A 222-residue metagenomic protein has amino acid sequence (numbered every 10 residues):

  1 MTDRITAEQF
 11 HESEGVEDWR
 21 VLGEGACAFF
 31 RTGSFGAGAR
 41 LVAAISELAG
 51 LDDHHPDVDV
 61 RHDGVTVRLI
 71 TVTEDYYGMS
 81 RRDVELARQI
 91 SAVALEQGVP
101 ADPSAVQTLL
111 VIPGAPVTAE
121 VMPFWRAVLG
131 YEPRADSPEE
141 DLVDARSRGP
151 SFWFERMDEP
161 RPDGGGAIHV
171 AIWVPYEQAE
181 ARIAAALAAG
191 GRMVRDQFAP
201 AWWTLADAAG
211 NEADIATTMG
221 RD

Functional and structural regions predicted by a protein language model:
M1-R4, Y77-V106, A115-D136, D144-M193 (+1 more regions): Glyoxalase I/VOC metalloenzyme domain signal
M1-V16, L22, A26, R31 (+2 more regions): Charge-rich, low-complexity N-terminal segments
D18-W19, W125, W202: Tryptophan-centered motif/residue detector
E24, V194-Q197: Short loop/turn motifs at secondary-structure junctions and domain boundaries
A28, P200-W202: Short loop/turn microsegments at loop-to-beta-strand junctions
D59-R61, P160, Q197: A short beta-turn/loop motif at secondary-structure boundaries
V65-T66, D141-L142, W202-W203: Short secondary-structure capping/turn micro-motifs that flank functional sites
D136-E140, F198: Short glycine/proline-centered loop/turn elements that form peptide/ligand docking sites
